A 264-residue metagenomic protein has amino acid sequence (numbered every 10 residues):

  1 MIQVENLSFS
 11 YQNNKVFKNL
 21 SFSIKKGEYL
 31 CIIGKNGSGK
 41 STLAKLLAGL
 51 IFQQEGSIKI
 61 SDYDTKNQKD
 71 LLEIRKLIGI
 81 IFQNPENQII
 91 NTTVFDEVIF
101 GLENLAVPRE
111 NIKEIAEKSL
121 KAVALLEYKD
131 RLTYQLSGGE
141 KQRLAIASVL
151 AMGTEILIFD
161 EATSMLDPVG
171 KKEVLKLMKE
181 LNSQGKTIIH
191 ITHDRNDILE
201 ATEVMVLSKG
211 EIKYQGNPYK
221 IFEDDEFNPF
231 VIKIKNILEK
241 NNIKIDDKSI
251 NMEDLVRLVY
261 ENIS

Functional and structural regions predicted by a protein language model:
I33-K35: The feature captures the beta-strand-to-loop junction immediately N-terminal to the Walker
A48: Helix-to-loop junction immediately C-terminal to a conserved catalytic motif
G56-K66, I74: Conserved ABC transporter NBD signature motif
E110-Y128: Conserved ABC ATPase "signature" region
L132-L136, E140: Conserved ABC ATPase signature
L157-D160: Catalytic Walker B motif of ABC-type/P-loop ATPase nucleotide-binding domains
Y219, E223-S264: ABC ATPase nucleotide-binding domains
